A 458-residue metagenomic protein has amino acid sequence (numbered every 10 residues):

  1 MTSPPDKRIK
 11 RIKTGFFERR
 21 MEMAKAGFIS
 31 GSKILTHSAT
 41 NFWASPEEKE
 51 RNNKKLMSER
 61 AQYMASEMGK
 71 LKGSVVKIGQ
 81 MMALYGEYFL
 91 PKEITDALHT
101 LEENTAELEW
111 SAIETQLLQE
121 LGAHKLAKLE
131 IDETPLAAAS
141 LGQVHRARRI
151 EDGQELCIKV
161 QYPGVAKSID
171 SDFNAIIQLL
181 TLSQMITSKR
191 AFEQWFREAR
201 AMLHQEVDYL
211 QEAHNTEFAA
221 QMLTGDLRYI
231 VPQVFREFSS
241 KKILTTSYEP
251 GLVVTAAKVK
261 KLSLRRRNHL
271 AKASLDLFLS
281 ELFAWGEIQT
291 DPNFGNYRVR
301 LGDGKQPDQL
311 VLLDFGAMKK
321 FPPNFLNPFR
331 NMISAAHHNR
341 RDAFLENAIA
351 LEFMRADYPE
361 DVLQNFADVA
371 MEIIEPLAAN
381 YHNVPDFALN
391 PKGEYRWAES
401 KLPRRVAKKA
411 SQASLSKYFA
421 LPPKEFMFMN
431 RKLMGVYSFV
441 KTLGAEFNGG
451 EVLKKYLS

Functional and structural regions predicted by a protein language model:
M1-A273, L277-L279, V299-L310, F315-P323 (+2 more regions): Broad phosphate/nucleotide-binding scaffolds in NTP-utilizing and phosphate-metabolizing enzymes
F283: Helix-to-catalytic-loop junction in kinase catalytic cores
E287-F294: Catalytic-loop of the protein kinase fold
P328-N331: Short amphipathic alpha-helical recognition elements used for nucleic-acid or partner binding across transcription
N339-R341: Conserved phosphoryl-transfer catalytic core
